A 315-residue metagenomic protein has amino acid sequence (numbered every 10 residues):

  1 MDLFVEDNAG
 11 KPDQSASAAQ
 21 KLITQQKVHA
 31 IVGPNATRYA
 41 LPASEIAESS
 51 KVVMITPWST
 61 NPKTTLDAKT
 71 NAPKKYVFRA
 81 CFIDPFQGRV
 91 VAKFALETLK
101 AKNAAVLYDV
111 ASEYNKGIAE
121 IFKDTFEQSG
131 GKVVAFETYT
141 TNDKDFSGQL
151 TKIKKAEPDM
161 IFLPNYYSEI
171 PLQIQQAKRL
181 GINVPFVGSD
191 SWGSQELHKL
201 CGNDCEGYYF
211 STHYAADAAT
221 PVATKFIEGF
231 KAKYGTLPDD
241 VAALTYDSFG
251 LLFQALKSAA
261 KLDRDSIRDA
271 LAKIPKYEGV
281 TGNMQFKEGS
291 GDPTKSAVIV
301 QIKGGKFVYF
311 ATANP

Functional and structural regions predicted by a protein language model:
M1, Q25-A30, S49-M54, P73-F78 (+7 more regions): Loop/turn elements at helix/coil->beta-strand transitions in domains of secreted/extracellular proteins
M1-D67, Y139-F146, E169-P171, L180 (+1 more regions): Beta-alpha junction/loop-to-helix N-cap segments that form part of ligand/metal-binding clefts
S15, R79-N103, K116-I118, D145-S147 (+4 more regions): Hydrophobic alpha-helical segments within soluble ligand-binding/sensing domains
L22-N35, I55-P57, A105-D109, E157-Y167 (+3 more regions): Periplasmic-binding protein-like
I46-S49, I118-S211: Extracellular/periplasmic bilobed ligand-binding domains
K51-V90, A215-D217: Extracellular glycoside hydrolase catalytic/binding regions
A72-T138, M160, L252: An alpha-beta-alpha
G229-A242, F253-Y309: Segments of small-molecule ligand-sensing domains
